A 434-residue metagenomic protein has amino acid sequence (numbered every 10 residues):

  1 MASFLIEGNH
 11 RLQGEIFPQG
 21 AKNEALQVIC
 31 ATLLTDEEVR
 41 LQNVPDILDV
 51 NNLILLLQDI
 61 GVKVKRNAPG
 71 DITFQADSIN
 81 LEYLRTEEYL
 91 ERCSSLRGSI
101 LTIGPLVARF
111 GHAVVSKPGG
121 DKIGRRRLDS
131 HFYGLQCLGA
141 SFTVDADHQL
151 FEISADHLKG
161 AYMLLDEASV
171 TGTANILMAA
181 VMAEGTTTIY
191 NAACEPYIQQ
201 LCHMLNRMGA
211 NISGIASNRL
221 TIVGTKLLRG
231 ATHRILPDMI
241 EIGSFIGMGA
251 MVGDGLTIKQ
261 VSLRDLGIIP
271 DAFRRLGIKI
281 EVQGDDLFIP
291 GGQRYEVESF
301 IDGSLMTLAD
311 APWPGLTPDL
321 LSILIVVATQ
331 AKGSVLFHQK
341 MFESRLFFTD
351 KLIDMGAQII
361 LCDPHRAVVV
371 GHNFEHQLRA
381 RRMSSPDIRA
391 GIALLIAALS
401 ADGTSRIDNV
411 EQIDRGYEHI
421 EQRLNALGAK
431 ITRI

Functional and structural regions predicted by a protein language model:
M1-I434: Short, structured segments at the rim of ligand-binding sites
